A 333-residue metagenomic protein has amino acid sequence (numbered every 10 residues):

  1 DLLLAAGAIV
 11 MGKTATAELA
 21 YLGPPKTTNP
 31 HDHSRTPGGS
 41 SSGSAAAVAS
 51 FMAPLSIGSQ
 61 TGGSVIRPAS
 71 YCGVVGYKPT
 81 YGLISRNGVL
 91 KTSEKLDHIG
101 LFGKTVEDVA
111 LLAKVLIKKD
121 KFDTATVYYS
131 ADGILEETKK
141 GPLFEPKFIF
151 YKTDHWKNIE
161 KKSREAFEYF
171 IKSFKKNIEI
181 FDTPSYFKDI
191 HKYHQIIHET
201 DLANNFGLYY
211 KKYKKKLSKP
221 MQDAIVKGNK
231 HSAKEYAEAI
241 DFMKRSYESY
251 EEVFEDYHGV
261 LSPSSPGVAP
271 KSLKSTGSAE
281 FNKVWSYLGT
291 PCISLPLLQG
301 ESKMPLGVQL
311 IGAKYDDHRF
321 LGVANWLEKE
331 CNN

Functional and structural regions predicted by a protein language model:
D1-G62: Gly/Ser-rich catalytic/binding loops embedded in alpha/beta enzyme cores
A5, I9, S50-L55, T61-Y151 (+4 more regions): Structural helix-boundary/capping segments
E18, K157, V268-P270: Short glycine-rich, flexible loops that bind phosphorylated cofactors or substrates
P142-Y151, Y193-Y247, E251, P296-G307: Short helix-loop capping/hinge segments that flank enzyme active sites or metal/cofactor-binding pockets
K161-T183, G207-K212, Y236-Y257: Acyltransferase
H194, E238, S265-K283: Short, surface-exposed loop/helix-turn segments at secondary-structure junctions that function as lids/hinges flanking
S249-E252, S275-P296: Small-aliphatic-rich amphipathic alpha-helix that forms the alpha element of a beta-alpha
